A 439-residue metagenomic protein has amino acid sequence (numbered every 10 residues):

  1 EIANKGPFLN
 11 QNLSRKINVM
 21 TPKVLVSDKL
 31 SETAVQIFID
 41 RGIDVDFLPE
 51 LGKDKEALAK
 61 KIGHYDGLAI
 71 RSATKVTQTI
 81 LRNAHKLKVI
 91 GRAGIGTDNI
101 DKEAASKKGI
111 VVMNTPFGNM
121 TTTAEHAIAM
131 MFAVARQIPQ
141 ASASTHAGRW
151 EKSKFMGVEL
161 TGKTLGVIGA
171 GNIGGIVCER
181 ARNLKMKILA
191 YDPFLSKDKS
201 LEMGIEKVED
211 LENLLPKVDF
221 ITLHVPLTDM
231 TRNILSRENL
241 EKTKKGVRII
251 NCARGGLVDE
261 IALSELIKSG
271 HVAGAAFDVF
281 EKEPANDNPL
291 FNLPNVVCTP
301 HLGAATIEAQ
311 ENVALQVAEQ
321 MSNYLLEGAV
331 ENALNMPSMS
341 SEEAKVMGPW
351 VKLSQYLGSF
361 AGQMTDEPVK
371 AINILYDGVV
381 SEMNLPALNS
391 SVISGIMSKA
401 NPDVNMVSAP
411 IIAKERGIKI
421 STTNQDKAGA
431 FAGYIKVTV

Functional and structural regions predicted by a protein language model:
L13, I17-Y65: N-terminal glycine-/charge-rich "phosphate-binding" loop or analogous flexible N-terminal tail
D46, D66-S142, G157, A305: Phosphate/diphosphate ligand-binding glycine-rich loop within oxidoreductases
G63-D66, V76-L81, P193-P289: Rossmann-like adenosine-cofactor binding region
K108, P116-T164, I168, I176-N183 (+3 more regions): Phosphate-binding beta-alpha-beta segment of Rossmann-like dinucleotide-binding domains, i.e., the NAD(P)
K108, V112-M113, R237, K245-T365 (+2 more regions): Rossmann-like dinucleotide-binding domain for NAD(H)/NADP(H)
A124-A143, K163, R182-M186, L315-A329 (+1 more regions): Oxidoreductase and adenylate-handling cofactor-binding alpha/beta cores
I173: Hydrophobic/small residue at the entry helix of a nucleotide-binding pocket
N335-I411, E415-R416, T423: An accessory alpha-helical subdomain
